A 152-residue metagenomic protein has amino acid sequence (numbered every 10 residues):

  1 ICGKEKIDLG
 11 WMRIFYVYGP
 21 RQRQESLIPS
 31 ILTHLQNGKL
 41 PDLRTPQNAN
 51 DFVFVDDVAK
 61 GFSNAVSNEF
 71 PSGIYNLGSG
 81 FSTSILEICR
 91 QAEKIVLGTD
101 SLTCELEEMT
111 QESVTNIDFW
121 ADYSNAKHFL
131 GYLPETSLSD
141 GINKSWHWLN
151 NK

Functional and structural regions predicted by a protein language model:
I1-C2, I31, A126: Structural element of the ATP-grasp superfamily
I1-P20: Conserved beta-loop-beta element that borders a ligand/cofactor-binding pocket
D8-W11, E25, L43, L86: Non-catalytic, surface-exposed connector residues within folded enzymatic/regulatory domains
P20-L27: Short beta-loop-alpha junction of Rossmann-like oxidoreductase domains
L35-K152: C-terminal substrate-binding subdomain of Rossmann-fold SDR/epimerase-dehydratase oxidoreductases
